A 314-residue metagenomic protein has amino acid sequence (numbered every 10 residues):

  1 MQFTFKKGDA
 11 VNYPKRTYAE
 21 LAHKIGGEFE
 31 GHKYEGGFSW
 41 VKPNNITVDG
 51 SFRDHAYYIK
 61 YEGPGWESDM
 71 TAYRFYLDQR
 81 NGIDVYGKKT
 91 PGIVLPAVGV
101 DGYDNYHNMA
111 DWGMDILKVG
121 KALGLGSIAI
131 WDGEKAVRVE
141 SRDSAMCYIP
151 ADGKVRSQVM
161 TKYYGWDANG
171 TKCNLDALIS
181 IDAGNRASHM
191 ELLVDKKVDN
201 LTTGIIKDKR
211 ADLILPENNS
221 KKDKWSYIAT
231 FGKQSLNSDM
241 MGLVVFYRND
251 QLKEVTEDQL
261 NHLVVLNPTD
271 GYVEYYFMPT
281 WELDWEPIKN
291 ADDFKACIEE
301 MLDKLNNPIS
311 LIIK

Functional and structural regions predicted by a protein language model:
M1-G37, P150-V155, V198-K314: Terminal accessory/anchoring regions of large secretory-pathway or extracellular enzymes
F5-R138: Solvent-exposed N-terminal domain segments of exported/luminal and surface proteins
F52, E62, A145-Y148, D176-S180 (+2 more regions): Generic recognition of flexible, low-complexity loop/linker segments
Y57-Y61, W66-S68, D152-K154, K172 (+1 more regions): Short, surface-exposed loop/turn motifs at beta-strand boundaries within globular domains
M70, A177, S188-V194: Short, well-ordered beta-strand segments enriched in hydrophobic/aromatic residues
L77-Q79, T161-G165, V194, I205-K207 (+1 more regions): A mature extracytoplasmic/lumenal domain signature
H107-A183: Extended, loop-rich substrate-binding clefts of extracytoplasmic carbohydrate-active enzymes
C173, D182, R186, D199-I206: Active-site-proximal binding-pocket segments
